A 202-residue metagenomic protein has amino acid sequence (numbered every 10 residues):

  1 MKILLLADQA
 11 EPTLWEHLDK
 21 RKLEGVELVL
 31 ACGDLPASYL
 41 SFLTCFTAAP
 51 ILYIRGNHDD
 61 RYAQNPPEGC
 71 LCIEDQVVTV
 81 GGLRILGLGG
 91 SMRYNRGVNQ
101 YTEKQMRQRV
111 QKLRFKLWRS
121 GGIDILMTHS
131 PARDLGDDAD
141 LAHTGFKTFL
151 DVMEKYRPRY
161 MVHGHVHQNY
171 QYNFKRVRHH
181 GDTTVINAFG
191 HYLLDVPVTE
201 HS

Functional and structural regions predicted by a protein language model:
M1-F46, R114, W118-G122: N-terminal active-site segment of His-dependent metallophosphoesterases
L5-A7, L28-D34, L52-N57, I73 (+4 more regions): Active-site neighborhood of phospho(di)ester-bond hydrolases with catalytic His/Asp-centered motifs
L5-T13, R55-T144: Conserved catalytic scaffold of divalent metal-dependent phosphoesterases
L6, W15-H17, Q64, V77-G81 (+3 more regions): Binuclear metal-dependent phosphoesterase catalytic core
A10-L14, L35-S41, N57-A63, R93-G97 (+3 more regions): Active-site environment of divalent metal-dependent phosphoester hydrolases
L14-K20, A37-S41, L71-I73, Q111-F115 (+2 more regions): A generic local structural motif
E27-V29, A48-Y53, P66-D75, D182-I186 (+1 more regions): Active-site regions of enzymes building and remodeling cell-envelope glycoconjugates
T47-H58, F146-F149: A short, gly/pro- and small-residue-rich
